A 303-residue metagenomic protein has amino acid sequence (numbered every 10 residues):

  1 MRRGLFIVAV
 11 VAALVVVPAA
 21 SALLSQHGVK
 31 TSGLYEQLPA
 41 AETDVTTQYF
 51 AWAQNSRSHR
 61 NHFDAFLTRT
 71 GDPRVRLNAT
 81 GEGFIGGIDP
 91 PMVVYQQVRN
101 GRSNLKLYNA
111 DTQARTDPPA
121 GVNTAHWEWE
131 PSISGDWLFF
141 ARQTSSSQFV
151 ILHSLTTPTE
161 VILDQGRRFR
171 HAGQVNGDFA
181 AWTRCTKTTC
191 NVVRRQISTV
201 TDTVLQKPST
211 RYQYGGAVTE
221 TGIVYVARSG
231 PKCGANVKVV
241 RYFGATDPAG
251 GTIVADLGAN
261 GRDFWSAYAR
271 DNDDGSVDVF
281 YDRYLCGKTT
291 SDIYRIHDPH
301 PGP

Functional and structural regions predicted by a protein language model:
M1-V8: Bacterial N-terminal signal peptides that target proteins for export
R3, V16-S25: Bacterial Sec-dependent signal peptides at the C-terminal "C-region" and cleavage site
V8-V17: Bacterial N-terminal signal peptides
S21-P303: Sequence signature of WD/YWTD-type beta-propeller architectures
